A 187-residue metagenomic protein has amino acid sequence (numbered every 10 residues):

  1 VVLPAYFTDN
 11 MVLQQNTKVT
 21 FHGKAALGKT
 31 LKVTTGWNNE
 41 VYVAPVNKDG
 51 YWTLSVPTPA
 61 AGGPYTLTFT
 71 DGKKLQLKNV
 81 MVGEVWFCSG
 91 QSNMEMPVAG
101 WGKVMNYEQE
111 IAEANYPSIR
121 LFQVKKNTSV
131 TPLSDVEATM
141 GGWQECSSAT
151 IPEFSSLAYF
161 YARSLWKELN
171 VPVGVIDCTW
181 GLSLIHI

Functional and structural regions predicted by a protein language model:
V1-L27, V80-C88, E95: Non-catalytic, glycine-rich low-complexity segments
P4, T68, M81, R120-F122 (+1 more regions): Residues in well-ordered beta-strands of folded domains
P4-H22, A44-P45, V56, L67 (+1 more regions): Asp/Glu-centered strand-loop micro-motifs enriched in Gly/Pro and often flanked by an aromatic residue
G28-P97: Extended acidic/polar, glycine-enriched regions that form or flank non-catalytic beta-rich accessory modules
N38, W180-G181: Short active-site-proximal "capping" loops at secondary-structure junctions
W86-F154, Y159, K167-P172, C178-W180: Extended, solvent-exposed functional surface patches
R163: Active-site phosphate/pyrophosphate- and oxyanion-stabilizing loops and adjacent acidic/basic residues in soluble
I185-I187: Conserved small/polar residues in nucleotide/adenosyl-binding loops
